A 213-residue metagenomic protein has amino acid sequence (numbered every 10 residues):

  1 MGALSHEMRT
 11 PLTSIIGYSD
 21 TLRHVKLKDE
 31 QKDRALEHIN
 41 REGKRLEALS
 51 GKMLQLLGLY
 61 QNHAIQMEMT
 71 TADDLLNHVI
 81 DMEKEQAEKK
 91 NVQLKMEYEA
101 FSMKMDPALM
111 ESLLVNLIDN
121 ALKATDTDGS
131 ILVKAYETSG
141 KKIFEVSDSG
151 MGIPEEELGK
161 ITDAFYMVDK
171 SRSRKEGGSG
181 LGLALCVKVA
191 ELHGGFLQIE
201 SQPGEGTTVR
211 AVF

Functional and structural regions predicted by a protein language model:
R23-E30: Short acidic helix/loop segment immediately C-terminal to the autophosphorylated histidine in two-component histidine
R41-L46: Short alpha-helical segment of the dimerization/phosphotransfer core of two-component systems
Q61-Q66, Y98, S102-A108: Conserved micro-motifs of the catalytic ATP-binding
Q86-K95: Short conserved segments within the C-terminal catalytic ATPase subdomain
D128-G140: Short beta-strand/loop element within the Bergerat-fold HATPase_c
I153-M167: Short conserved segment of the HATPase_c
G194-G195: Conserved glycine-rich
